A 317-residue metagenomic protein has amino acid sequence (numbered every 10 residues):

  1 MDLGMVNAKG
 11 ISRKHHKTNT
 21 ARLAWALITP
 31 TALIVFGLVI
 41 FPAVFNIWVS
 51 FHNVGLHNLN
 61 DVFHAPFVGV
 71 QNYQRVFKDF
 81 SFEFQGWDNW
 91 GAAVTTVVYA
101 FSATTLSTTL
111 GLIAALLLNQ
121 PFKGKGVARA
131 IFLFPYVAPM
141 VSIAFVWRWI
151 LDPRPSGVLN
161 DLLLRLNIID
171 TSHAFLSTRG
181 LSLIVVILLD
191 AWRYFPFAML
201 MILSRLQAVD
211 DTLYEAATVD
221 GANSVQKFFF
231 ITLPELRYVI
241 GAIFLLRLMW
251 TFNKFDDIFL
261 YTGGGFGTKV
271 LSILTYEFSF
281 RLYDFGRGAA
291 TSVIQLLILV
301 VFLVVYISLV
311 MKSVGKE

Functional and structural regions predicted by a protein language model:
M1-N19: Short, Lys/Arg-rich, polar N-terminal cytosolic tail immediately upstream of the first transmembrane signal-anchor
N19-E317: A structural signal for multi-pass alpha-helical bundles of membrane permease subunits that mediate small-molecule
